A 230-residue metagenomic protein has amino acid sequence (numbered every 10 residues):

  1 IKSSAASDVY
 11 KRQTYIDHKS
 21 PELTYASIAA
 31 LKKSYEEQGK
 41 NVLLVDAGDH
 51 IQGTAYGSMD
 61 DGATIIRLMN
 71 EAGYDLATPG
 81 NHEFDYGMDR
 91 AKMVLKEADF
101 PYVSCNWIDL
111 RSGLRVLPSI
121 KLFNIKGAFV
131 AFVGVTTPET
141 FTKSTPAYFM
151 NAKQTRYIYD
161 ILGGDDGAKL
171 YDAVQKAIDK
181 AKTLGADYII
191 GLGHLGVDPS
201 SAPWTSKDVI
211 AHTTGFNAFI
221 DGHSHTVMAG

Functional and structural regions predicted by a protein language model:
S4-G230: Acidic, metal/ion-coordinating pockets
